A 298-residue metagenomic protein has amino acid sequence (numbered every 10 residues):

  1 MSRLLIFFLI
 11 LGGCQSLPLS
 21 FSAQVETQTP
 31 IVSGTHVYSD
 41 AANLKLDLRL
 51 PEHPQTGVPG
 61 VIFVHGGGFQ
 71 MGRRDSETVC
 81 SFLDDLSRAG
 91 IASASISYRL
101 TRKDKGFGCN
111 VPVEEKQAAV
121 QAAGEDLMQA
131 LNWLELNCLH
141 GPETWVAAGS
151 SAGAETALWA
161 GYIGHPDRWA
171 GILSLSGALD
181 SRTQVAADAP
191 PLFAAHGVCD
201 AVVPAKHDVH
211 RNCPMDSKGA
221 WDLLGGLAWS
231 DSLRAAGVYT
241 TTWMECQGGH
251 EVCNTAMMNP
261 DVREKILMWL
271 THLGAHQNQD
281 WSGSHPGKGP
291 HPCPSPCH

Functional and structural regions predicted by a protein language model:
P18-T56: N-terminal cap/lid segment of alpha/beta-hydrolase-fold proteins
G57-G68: Short beta-strand element of the alpha/beta-hydrolase
F69-R74, S97-A122, C253-N254: Cap/lid segment of the alpha/beta-hydrolase catalytic domain
D75-I96: Short amphipathic alpha-helix adjacent to the substrate-entry channel of hydrolases
V113-C138: Alpha/beta-hydrolase active-site loop
L139-S151: Alpha/beta-hydrolase fold nucleophile elbow
A194-H196, D200: Short beta-strand/loop motif that positions the catalytic acidic residue of the alpha/beta-hydrolase fold
S230, R234-H298: C-terminal catalytic histidine-bearing segment of alpha/beta-hydrolase fold enzymes
